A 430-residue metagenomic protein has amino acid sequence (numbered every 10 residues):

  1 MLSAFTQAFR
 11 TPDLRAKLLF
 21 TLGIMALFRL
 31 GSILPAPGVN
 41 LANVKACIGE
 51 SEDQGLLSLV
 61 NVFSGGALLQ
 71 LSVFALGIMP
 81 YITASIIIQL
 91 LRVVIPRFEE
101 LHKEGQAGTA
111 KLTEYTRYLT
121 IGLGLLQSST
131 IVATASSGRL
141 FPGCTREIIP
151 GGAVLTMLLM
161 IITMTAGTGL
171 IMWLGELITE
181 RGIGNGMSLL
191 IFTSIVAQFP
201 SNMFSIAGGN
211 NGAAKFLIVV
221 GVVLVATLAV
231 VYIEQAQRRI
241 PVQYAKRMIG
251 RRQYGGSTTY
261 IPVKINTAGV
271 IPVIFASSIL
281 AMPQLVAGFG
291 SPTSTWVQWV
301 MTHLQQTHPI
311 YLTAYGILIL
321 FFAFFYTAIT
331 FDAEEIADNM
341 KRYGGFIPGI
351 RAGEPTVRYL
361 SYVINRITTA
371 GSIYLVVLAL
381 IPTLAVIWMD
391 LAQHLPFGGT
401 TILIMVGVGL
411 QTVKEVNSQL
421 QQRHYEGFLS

Functional and structural regions predicted by a protein language model:
M1-H102, A107-S430: N-terminal cationic and glycine-rich segments that engage phosphates or anionic surfaces
